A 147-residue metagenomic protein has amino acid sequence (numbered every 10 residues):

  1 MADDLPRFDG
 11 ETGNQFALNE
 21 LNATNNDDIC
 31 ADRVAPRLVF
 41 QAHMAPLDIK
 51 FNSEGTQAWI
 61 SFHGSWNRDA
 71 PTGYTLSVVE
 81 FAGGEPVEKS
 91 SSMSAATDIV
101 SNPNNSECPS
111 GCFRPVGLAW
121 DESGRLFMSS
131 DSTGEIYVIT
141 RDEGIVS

Functional and structural regions predicted by a protein language model:
M1-N102, P109, F113: Beta-propeller domain segments
V100-S106, S132-E135: Hydrophobic transmembrane alpha-helix bundles
G117-S147: Blade-level signature of beta-propeller repeat domains, shared across WD40, Kelch, NHL, RCC1 and BNR/Asp-box propellers
